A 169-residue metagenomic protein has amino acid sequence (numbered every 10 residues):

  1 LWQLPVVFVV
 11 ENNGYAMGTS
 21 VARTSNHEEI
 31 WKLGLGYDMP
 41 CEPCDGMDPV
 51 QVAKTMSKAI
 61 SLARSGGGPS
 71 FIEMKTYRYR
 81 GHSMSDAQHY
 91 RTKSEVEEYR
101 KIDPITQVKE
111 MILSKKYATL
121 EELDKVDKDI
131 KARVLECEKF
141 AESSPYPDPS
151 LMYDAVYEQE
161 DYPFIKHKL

Functional and structural regions predicted by a protein language model:
L1-S143: Glycine-rich ThDP/TPP pyrophosphate-binding loop and its adjacent helix/strand module within ThDP-dependent enzymes
E142-L169: C-terminal intrinsically disordered, low-complexity extensions immediately downstream of enzyme catalytic cores
